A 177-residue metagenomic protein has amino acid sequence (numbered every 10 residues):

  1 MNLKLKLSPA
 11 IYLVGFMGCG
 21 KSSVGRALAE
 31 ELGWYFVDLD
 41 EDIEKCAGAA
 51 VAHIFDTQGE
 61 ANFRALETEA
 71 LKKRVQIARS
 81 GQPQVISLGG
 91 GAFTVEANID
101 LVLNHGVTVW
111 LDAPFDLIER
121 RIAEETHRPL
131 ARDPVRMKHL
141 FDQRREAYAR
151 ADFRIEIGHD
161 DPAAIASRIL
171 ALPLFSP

Functional and structural regions predicted by a protein language model:
M1-K6, A27, E31, G81-P83 (+3 more regions): NTP-dependent small-molecule kinase module
L13: Hydrophobic anchor at the beta1->P-loop junction of P-loop NTPases
F16: P-loop (Walker A) phosphate-binding loop of NTP-binding proteins
S22: Walker A/P-loop
Y35, L39-L101, A147: ATP-dependent small-molecule kinase phosphotransfer cores that center on conserved nucleotide phosphate-binding segments
G89-F93, P114-D116, D160-D161: Short glycine-rich anion-binding loops that position phosphate/pyrophosphate groups of nucleotides and phosphorylated
H105-E146: A glycine- and Lys/Arg-enriched "phosphate-lid" helix/loop adjacent to the NTP-binding pocket of small-molecule kinases
